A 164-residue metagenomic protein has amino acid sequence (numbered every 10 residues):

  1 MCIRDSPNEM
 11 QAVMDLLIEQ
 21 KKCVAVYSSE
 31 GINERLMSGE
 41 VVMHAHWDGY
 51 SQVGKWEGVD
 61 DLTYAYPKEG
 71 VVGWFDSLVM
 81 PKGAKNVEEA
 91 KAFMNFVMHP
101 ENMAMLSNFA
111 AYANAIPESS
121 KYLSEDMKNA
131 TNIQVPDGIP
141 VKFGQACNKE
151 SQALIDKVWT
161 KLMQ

Functional and structural regions predicted by a protein language model:
R4-P67: Ligand-binding pocket segment of bilobal, Venus flytrap-like solute-binding proteins
P7-Q11, Y27-E30, A84-E88, P100 (+1 more regions): Soluble non-cytosolic domains of exported or imported proteins
M14-I18, N33, M37, A45 (+4 more regions): Non-transmembrane alpha-helical segments in soluble domains of secreted/periplasmic/extracellular proteins
D48-Q52, E69-V72, K85, H99-E101: Solvent-exposed loop/turn segments at secondary-structure junctions within structured extracellular/periplasmic domains
D60-V72, P81-A84: Short beta-strand->loop
D76-L78: Short amphipathic alpha-helical segments
P81-I139: Mature extracytoplasmic/periplasmic domains
S120-Q164: Extracellular/periplasmic bilobal clamshell ligand-binding domains
